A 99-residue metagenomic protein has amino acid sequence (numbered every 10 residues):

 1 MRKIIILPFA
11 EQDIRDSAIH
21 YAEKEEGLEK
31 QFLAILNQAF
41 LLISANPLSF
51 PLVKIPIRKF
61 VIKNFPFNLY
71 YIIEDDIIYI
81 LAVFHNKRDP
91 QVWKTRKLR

Functional and structural regions predicted by a protein language model:
M1-I57, R99: Basic, Lys/Arg-enriched alpha-helical interface segments
I5, P66-N68: Active-site phosphate/pyrophosphate-handling residues
L42-I43, K63, I72, V83: Conserved catalytic core of Hanks-type protein kinase domains
R58-I62: Short acidic-hydrophobic surface loop/beta-edge motif
N68, I72-R99: Enriched for short, Lys/Arg-rich terminal
